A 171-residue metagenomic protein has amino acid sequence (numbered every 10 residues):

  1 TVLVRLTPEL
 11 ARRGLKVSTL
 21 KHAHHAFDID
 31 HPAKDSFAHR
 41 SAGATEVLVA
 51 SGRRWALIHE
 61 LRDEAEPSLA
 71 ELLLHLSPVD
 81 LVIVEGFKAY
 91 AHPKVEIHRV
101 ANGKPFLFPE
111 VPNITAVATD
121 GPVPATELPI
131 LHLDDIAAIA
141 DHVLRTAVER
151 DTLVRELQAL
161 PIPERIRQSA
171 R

Functional and structural regions predicted by a protein language model:
R5-P67: N-terminal phosphate/diphosphate-binding loop that engages ATP/GTP or pyrophosphate donors across diverse enzyme folds
H25, R53-R54, F87-Y90, V100: Short glycine-rich anion-binding loops that position phosphate/pyrophosphate groups of nucleotides and phosphorylated
A42-G43, E110-N113, T126: Short, structured coil segments at secondary-structure junctions
E60-A89: Phosphate-binding/switch loop-helix module in NTP-utilizing enzymes
V82-V84, K94-R99, N113-D120: Short, hydrophobic beta-strand segments that form beta-sheet elements in well-ordered domains
A89-E110: Conserved C-terminal guanine-recognition region of P-loop GTPase G domains, centered on the G4
I114-D120, P124-L133: Helix-rich interaction surfaces within compact, conserved domain-sized segments that mediate assembly or partner
L128-R171: C-terminal accessory "lid"/substrate-recognition subdomains
